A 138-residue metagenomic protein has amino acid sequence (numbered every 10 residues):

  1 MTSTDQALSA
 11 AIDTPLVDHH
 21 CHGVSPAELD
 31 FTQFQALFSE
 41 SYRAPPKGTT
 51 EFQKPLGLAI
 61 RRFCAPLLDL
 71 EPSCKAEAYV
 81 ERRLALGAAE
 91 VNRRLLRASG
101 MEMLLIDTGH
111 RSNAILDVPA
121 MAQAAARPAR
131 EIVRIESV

Functional and structural regions predicted by a protein language model:
T2-V138: Metal-cofactor-binding active-site regions of metalloenzymes
